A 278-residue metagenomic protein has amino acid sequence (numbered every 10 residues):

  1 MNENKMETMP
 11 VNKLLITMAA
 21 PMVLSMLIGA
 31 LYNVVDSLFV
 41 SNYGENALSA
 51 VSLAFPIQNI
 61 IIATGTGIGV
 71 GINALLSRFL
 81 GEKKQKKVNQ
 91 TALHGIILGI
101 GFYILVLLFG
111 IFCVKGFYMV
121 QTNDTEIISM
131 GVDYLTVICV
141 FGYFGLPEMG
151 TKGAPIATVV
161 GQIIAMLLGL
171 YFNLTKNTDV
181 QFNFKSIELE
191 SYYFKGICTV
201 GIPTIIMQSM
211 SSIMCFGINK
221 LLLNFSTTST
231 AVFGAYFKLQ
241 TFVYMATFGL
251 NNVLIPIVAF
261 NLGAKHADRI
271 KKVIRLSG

Functional and structural regions predicted by a protein language model:
M1-T17, S129, M149-T151, P155-T158 (+1 more regions): Interhelical loop/hinge segments that connect adjacent transmembrane helices in multipass membrane
K13-N73, S77, I202-L222: Signature of the first transmembrane helix
T17, P21, N89-F102, T136-V137 (+4 more regions): Alpha-helical transmembrane segments of multi-pass membrane proteins
L27, L31-S49, Y118-T125, G145-M149 (+3 more regions): Helix-terminus/linker motif at the lipid-water interface of multi-pass membrane proteins
L48-L108, T151, V232-G278: Small-residue-rich hydrophobic transmembrane alpha-helices
L105-I128, V132: Short membrane-interface helical motifs at transmembrane helix boundaries in multi-pass membrane transporters
G110, F141-M149, I163-F172: Alpha-helical transmembrane segments of multi-pass membrane transporters and transport-associated inner-membrane enzymes
T125-F144, L239-T241: Alpha-helical transmembrane segments of multi-pass membrane proteins
